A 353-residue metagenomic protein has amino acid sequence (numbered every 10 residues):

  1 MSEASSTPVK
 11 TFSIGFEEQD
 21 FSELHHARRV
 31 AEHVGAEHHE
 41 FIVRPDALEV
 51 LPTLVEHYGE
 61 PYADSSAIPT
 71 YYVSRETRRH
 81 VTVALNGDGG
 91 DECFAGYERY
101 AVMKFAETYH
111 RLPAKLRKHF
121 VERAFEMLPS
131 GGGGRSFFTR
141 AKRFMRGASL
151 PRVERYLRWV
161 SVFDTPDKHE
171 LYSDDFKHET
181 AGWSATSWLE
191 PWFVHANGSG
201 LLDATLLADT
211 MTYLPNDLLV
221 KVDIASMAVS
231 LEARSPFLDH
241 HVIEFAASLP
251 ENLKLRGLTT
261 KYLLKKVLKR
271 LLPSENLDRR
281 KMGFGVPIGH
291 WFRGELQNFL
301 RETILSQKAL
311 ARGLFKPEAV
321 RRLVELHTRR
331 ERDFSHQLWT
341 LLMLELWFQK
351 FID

Functional and structural regions predicted by a protein language model:
M1-K10, A84-C93, R234, L268: A phosphate-binding catalytic loop at a beta-strand-loop-alpha-helix junction that coordinates phosphoryl groups
S2-E3, R75, R79: Short, well-ordered alpha-helices that flank and scaffold nucleotide-derived cofactor binding pockets
K10-G15, E40-I42, V73, L85-N86 (+2 more regions): Short beta-strand segments
F12-E17, H33, E37-I42, A63 (+3 more regions): Acyl-group handling in specialized metabolite and lipid biosynthesis
E17, L24-Y58, V83, T180-W188: A conserved beta-strand->alpha-helix junction
E17-Q19, P45-L48, G90-E92, R99-Y100 (+4 more regions): Short, solvent-exposed loop/turn segments at secondary-structure junctions
S66, R79, V83-L85, G132-R135 (+1 more regions): Adenosyl-5′-phosphate
F94-R123: A mobile, often basic/glycine-rich helix-loop segment that functions as the active-site lid/recognition loop
